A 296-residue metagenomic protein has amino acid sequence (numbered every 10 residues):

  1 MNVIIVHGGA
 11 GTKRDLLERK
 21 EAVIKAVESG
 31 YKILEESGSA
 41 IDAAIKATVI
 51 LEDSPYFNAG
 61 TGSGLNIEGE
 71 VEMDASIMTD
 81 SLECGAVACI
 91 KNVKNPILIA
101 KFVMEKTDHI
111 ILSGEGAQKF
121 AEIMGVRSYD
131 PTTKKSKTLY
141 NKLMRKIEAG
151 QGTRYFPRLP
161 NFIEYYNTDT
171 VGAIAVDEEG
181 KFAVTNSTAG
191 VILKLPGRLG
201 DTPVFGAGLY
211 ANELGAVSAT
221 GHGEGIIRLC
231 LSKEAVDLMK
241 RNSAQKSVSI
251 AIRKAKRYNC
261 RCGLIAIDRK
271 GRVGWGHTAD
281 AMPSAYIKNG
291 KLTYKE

Functional and structural regions predicted by a protein language model:
M1-E296: Alpha/propeptide regions of enzymes that mature by internal proteolysis
